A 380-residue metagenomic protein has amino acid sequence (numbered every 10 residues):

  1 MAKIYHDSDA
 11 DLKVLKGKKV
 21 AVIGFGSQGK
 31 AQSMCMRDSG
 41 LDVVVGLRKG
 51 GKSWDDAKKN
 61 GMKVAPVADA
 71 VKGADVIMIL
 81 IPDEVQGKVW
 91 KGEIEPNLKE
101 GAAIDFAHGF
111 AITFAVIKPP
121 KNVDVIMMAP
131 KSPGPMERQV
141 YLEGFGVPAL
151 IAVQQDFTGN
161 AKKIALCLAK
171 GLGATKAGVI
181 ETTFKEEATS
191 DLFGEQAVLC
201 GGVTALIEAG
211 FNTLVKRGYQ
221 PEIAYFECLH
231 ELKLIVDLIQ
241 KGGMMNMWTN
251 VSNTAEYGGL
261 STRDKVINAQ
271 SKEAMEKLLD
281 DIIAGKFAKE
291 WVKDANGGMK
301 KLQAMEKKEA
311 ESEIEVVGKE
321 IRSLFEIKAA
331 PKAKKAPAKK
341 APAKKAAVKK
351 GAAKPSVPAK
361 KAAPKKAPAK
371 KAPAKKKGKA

Functional and structural regions predicted by a protein language model:
M1-G17: A short, basic/flexible loop-to-alpha-helix module at the beginning of a structural domain
K19-Q32: Glycine-rich adenosine-cofactor-binding loop
K30-A31, R37-N60: NAD(P)-binding Rossmann-fold cofactor-contacting core
A68-I117: Rossmann-fold NAD(P) dinucleotide-binding segment
D105-Q196: Rossmann-fold dinucleotide-binding core
A209-N212, K216-R217, G242-A304: Interdomain hinge/lid region at the active-site interface of Rossmann-like NAD(P)-dependent oxidoreductases
P221-L234, G242-G243: Small-residue-rich helix-loop
P337-A374: Low-complexity, polybasic segments enriched for Lys interleaved with small residues
